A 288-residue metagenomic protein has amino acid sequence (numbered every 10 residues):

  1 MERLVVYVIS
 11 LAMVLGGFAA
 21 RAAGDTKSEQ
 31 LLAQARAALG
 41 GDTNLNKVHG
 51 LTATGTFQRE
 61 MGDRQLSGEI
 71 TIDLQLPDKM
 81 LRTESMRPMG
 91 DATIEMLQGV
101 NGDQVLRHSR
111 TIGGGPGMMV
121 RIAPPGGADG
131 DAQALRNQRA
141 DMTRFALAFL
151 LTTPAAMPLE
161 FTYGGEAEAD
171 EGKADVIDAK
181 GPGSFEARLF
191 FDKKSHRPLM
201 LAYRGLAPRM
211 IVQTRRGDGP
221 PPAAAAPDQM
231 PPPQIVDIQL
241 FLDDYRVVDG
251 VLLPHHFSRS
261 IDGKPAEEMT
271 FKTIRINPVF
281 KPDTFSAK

Functional and structural regions predicted by a protein language model:
M1-V6: Positively charged n-region of N-terminal signal peptides that target proteins for export
Y7-G17: Bacterial N-terminal signal peptides
F18-A23: Sec/Tat signal peptide C-region and signal peptidase I cleavage site
D25-E29: Soluble non-cytosolic domains of exported or imported proteins
Q30, A37-G114, R121, E160-G165 (+1 more regions): N-terminal mature ectodomain segment of secretory-pathway/periplasmic proteins
L106-A146: Acidic/charged, solvent-exposed loop-and-adjacent secondary-structure segments enriched in E/D, K/R, S/T, and G/P
N137-D178, L199: Short, conserved active-site entrance elements at the starts or edges of catalytic domains
E168-A287: Gly/Pro-enriched, hydrophobic low-complexity segments that function as extracytoplasmic propeptides/linkers
